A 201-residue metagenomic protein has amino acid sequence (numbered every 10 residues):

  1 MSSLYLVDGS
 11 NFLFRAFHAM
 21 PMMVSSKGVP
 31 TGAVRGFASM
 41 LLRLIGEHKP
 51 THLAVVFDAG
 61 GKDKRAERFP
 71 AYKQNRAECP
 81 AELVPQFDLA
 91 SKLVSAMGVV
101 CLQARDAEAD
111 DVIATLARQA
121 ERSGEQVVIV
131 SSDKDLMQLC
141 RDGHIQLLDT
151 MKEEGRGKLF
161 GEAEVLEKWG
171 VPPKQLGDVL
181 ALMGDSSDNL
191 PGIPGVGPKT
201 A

Functional and structural regions predicted by a protein language model:
M1-A54, D58-A71: Non-catalytic, usually N-terminal nucleic-acid engagement modules in DNA/RNA processing proteins
M23-V24, Q74-A201: Extended two-metal-dependent nuclease catalytic cores across DNA- and RNA-processing enzymes
